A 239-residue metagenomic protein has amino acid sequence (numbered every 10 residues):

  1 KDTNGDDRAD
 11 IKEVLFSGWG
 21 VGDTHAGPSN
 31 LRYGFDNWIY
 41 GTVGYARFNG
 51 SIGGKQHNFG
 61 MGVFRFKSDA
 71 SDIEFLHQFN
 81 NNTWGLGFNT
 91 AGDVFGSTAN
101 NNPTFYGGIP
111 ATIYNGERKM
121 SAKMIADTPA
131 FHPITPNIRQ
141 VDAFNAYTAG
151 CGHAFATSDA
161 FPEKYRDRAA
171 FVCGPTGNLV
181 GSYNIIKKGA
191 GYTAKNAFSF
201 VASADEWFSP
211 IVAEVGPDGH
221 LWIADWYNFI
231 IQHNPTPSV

Functional and structural regions predicted by a protein language model:
K1-V239: Beta-propeller domains with acidic blade repeats across secreted/periplasmic ectodomains and cytosolic WD/CNH propellers
